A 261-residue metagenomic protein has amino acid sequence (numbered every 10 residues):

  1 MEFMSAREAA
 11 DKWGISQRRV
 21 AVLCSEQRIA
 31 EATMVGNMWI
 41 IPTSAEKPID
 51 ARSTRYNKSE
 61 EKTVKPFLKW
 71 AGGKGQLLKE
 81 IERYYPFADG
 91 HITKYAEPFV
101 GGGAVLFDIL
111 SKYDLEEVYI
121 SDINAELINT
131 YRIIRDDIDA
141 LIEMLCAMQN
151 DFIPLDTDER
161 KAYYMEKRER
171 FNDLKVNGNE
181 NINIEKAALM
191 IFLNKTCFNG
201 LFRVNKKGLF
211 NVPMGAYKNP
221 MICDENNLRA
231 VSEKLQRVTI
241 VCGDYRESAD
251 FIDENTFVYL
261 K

Functional and structural regions predicted by a protein language model:
M1-R19: Polyanion-binding surface elements
A21-E26: Residue-level detection of the helix-turn-helix DNA-binding "recognition helix"
I29-R55: Short helix-start
K58-K94, F99, A104-V105: S-adenosyl-L-methionine
H91-T93, L115, N255: A general structural motif
Y95-I109, I120-N124, I191, K195-F198 (+2 more regions): Conserved proline-anchored active-site loop of SAM-dependent methyltransferases that bridges a beta-strand
K112, E116-T239: Class I S-adenosyl-L-methionine-dependent methyltransferase module
N226-E254, V258-Y259: A mid-sequence, solvent-exposed acidic-amphipathic segment
